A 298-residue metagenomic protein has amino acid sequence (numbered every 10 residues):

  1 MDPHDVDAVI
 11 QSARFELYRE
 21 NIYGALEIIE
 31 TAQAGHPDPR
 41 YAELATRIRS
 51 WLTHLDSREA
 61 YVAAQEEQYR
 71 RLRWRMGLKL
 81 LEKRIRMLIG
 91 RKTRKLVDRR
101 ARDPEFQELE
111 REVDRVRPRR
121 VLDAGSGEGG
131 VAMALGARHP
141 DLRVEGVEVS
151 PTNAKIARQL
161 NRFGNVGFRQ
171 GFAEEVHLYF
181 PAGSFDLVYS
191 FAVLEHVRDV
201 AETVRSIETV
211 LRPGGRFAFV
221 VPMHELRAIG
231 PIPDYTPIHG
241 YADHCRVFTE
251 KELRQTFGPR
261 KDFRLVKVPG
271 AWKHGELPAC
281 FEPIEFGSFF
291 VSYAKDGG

Functional and structural regions predicted by a protein language model:
V6-V9, R14-E27, D38-P181, F191 (+2 more regions): Conserved N-terminal segment of class I S-adenosyl-L-methionine
L187-Y189, R198-I207, R216-G297: S-adenosyl-L-methionine-dependent methyltransferase catalytic module, highlighting the catalytic core
L194: Conserved SAM-binding site of S-adenosyl-L-methionine-dependent methyltransferases, i.e., the hydrophobic residues
